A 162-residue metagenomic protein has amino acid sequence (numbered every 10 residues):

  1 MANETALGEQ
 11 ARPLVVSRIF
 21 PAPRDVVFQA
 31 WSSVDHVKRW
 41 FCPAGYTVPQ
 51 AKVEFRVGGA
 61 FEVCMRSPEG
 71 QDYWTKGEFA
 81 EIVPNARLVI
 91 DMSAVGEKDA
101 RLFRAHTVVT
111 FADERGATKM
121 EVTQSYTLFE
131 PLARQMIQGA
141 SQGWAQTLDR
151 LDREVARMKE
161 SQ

Functional and structural regions predicted by a protein language model:
M1-T47: Hydrophobic ligand-binding cavity/cleft-lining segments
V15, I19-P23, T107, Q135-G139: Alpha-helical scaffold segments that form or flank carboxylate-/histidine-based iron centers
V16, M120-V122: Short beta-strand motif preference
A30-W31, I82, W144: Conserved catalytic core of Hanks-type protein kinase domains
K38, C42-P43, P49-V57, E62 (+3 more regions): Hydrophobic-ligand binding "helix-grip"
T127-Q162: A conserved amphipathic terminal alpha-helix motif
